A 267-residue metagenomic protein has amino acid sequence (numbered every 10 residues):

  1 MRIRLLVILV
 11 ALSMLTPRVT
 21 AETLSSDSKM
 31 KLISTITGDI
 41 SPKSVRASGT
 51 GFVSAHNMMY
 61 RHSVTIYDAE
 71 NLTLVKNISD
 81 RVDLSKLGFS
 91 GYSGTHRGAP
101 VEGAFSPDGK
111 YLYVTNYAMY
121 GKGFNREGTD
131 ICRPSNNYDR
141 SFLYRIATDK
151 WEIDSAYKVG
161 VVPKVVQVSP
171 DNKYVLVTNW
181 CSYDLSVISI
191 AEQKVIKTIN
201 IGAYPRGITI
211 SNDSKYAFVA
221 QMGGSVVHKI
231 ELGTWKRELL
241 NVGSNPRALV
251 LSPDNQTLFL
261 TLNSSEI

Functional and structural regions predicted by a protein language model:
M1-L6: Bacterial N-terminal signal peptides that target proteins for export
A11-I267: Predominantly soluble domains enriched in secretory-pathway, periplasmic, or organellar proteins
